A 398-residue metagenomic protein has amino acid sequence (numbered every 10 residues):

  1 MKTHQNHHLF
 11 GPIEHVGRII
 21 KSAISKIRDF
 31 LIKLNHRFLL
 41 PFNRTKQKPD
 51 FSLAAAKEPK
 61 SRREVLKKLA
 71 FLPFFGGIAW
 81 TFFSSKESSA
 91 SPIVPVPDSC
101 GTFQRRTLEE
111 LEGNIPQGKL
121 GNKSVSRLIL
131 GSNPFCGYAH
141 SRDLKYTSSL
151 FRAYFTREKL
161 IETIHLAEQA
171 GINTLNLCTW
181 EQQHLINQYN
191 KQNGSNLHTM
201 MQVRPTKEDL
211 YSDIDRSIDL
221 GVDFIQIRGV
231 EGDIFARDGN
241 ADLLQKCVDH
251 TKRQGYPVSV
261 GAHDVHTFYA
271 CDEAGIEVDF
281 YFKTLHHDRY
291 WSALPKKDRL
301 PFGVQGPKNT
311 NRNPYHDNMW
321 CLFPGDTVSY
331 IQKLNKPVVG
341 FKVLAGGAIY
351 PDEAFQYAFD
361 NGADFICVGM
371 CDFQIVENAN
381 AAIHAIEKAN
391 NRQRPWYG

Functional and structural regions predicted by a protein language model:
M1-S61: N-terminal secretory signal peptides
N43-F51, A55-E58, E64-E87: N-terminal export signals
E58-P59, W80-S126: C-terminal segment of N-terminal export signals and the immediately downstream linker at the start of the mature
L130, V258, V338: Conserved, mostly hydrophobic/aromatic
E181-K191, D209-L210, D233-C247, P324-G325 (+1 more regions): Active-site-adjacent beta->alpha loops and helix N-cap segments on the catalytic face of soluble alpha/beta enzymes
V203-D279, G306-T310, M319, L334: Glycine/proline-rich, positively charged, aromatic-decorated active-site loop/lid region on the catalytic face
G261-F355: Catalytic alpha/beta core domains of metabolic enzymes, predominantly
F373-P395: C-terminal helical cap(s) of enzyme catalytic domains, especially alpha/beta-barrels
